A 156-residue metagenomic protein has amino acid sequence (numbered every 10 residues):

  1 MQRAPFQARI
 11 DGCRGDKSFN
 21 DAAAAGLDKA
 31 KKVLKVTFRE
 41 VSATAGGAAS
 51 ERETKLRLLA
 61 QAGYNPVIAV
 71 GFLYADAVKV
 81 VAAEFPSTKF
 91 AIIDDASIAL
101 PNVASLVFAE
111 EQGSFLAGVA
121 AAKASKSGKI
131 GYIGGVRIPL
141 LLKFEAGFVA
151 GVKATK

Functional and structural regions predicted by a protein language model:
M1, F6-V33, R39-R52, F72-Y74 (+1 more regions): Extracytoplasmic "Venus flytrap"
L27, F115-K156: An alpha-beta-alpha
D28, K32-K35, Q61-Y64, K79 (+4 more regions): Sec-exported extracytoplasmic/periplasmic mature domains
A49-G63: Short, well-structured alpha-helical segments in soluble
G63-G71, A91-I93: Periplasmic-binding protein-like
D76-A83, K89, F108-K123: Active-site-adjacent structural elements in enzyme catalytic domains
A83-V107: Flexible loop/hinge segments that line or gate small-molecule binding clefts
